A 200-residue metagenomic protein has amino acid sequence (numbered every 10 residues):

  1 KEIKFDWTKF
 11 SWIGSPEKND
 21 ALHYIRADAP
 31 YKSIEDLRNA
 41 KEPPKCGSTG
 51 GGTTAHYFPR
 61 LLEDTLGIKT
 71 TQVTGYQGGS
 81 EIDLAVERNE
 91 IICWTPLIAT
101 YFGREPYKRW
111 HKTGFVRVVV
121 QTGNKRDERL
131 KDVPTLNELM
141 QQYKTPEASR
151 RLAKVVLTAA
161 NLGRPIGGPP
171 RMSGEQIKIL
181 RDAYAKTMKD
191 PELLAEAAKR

Functional and structural regions predicted by a protein language model:
I3-G47: A conserved helix-loop-strand patch within extracytoplasmic ligand-binding domains of the periplasmic binding
D6, K18, E105-M188: C-terminal lobe and pocket-closing loops of periplasmic/extracytoplasmic Venus-flytrap solute-binding proteins
W7, Y31-I34, G79-S80, R104 (+1 more regions): Structural motif corresponding to alpha-helix initiation and N-cap regions
S33, A55-F58, G78, I82 (+3 more regions): Stable alpha-helical elements in mature extracytoplasmic
I34, F58, T65-K69, I166 (+1 more regions): Flexible loop/hinge segments at secondary-structure junctions
L37, P59, A85-E87, L180 (+1 more regions): Hydrophobic residues within well-ordered alpha-helices
E42-Q141: Ligand-binding pocket segment of bilobal, Venus flytrap-like solute-binding proteins
A185-R200: Periplasmic-binding protein-like
